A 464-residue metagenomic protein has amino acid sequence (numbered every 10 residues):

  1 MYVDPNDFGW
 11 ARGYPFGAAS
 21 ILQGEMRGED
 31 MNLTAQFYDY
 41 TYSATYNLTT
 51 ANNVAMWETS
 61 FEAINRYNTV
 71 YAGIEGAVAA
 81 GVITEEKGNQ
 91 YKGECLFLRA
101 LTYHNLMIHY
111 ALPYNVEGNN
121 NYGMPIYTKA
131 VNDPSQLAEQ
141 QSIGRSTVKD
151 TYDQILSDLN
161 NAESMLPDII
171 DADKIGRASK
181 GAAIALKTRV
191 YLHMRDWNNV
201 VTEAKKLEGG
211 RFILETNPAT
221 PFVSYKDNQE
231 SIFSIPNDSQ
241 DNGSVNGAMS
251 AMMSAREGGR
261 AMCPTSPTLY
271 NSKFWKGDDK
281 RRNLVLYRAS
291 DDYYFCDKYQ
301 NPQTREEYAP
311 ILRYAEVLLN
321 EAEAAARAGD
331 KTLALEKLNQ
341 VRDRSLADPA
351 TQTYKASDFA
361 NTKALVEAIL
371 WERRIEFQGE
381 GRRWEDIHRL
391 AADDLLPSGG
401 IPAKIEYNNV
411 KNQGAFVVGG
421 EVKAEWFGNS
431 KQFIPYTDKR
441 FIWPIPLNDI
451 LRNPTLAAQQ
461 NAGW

Functional and structural regions predicted by a protein language model:
M1-E25: Extreme N-terminal leader/anchor segments
A11-F16, R177, N199-A315, A347-A356 (+4 more regions): Hydrophobic-face positions in mid-chain alpha helices that act as interaction patches
A35-A111, S146, L159-D171, N199 (+4 more regions): Conserved, well-structured interaction surfaces
H109-K149, D153: Short coil/linker segments at helix-helix boundaries
T151, D158, M165, E203-K206 (+1 more regions): Alpha-helical solenoid repeat scaffolds, predominantly canonical TPR units
